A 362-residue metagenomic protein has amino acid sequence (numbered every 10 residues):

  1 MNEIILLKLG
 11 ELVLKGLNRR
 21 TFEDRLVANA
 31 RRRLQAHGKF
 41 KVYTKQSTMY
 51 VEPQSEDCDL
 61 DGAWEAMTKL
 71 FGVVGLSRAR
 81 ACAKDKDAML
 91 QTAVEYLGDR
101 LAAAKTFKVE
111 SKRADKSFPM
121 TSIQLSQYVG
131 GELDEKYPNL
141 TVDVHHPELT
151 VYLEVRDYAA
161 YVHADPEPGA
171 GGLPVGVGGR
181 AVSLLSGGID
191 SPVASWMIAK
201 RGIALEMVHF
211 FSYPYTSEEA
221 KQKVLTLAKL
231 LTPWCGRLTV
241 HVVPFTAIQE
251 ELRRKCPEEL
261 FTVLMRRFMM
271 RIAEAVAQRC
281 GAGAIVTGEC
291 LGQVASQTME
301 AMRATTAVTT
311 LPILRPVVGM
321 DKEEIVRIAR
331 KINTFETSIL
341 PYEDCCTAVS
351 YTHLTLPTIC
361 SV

Functional and structural regions predicted by a protein language model:
M1-V182, P192-L238: RNA-binding accessory domains that recognize and position tRNA/RNA substrates
G10, H163-D165, V208-F210, V243-T246 (+4 more regions): Generic beta-strand/beta-sheet core signal
Y128-L133, N139, P166-G178, F245 (+2 more regions): Active-site adenylate/phosphate-handling loop in enzymes that bind or generate adenylated species
G188: Conserved G/P- and acidic residue-centered "switch" motifs that form tight phosphate/ATP-binding loops in soluble
A228-R254, D344: A conserved beta-strand->alpha-helix junction
Q293, P341-V349: Small/polar glycine-rich anion-binding or flexible loop at a beta-alpha turn
N333-P341: A short alpha-helix-loop-beta-strand transition element characteristic of N-terminal alpha/beta dinucleotide-binding
H353-V362: Single conserved hydrophobic/aromatic residue that forms the stacking wall/gate of nucleotide- or nucleobase-binding
